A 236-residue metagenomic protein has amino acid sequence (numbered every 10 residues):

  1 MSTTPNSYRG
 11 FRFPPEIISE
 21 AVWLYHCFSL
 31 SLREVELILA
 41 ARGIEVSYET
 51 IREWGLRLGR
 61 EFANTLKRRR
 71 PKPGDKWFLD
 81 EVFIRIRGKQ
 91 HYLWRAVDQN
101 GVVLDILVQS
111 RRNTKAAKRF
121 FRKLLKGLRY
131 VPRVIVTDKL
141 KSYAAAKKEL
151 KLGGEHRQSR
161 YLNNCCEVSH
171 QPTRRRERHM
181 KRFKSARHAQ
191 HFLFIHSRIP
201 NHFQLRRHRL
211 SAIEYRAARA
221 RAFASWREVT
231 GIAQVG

Functional and structural regions predicted by a protein language model:
M1-H26, G43-Y48, R52-E53, K72-W77 (+1 more regions): Basic, short loop/linker segments at the boundary and entry of helix-turn-helix/winged-helix-like folds
R12, R57, I106-L128: Active-site beta-loop-alpha junctions of metal-dependent nucleic acid enzymes, especially the RNase H-like/DDE
A21, V35, I51, D80 (+7 more regions): Mobile genetic element proteins and their domesticated derivatives, centered on retroelements and DNA transposons
S29, R87-V103, L124: Short conserved beta-strand segments at catalytic cores or DNA/RNA-binding microdomains of nucleic-acid binding
S31-I44: DNA-recognition alpha helix
E53-D75: Short, basic alpha-helical nucleic acid-contact segments in DNA-binding proteins and DNA transaction factors
S159-R175, K184, H188-Q190: RNase H-like two-metal-ion nuclease catalytic core shared by retroviral integrases and related mobile-element nucleases
H179-K181, Q190-G236: C-terminal domain-tail junction helix/linker
